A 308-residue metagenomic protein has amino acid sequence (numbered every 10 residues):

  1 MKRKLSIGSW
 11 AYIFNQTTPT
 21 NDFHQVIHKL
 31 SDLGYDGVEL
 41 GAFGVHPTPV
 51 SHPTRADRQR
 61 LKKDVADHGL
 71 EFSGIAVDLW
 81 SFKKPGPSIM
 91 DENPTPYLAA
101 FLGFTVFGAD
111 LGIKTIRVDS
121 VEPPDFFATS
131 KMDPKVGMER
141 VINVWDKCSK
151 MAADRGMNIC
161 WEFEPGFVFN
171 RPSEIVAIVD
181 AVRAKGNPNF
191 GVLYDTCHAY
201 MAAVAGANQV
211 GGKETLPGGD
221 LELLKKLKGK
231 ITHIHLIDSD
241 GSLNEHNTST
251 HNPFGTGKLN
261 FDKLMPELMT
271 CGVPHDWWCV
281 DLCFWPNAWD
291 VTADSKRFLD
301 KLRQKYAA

Functional and structural regions predicted by a protein language model:
M1-T115, D146, A153, G191 (+2 more regions): N-terminal pre-domain/capping segments
G8-F14, G41-F43, V77-W80, V121-P123 (+5 more regions): Active-site beta-loop-alpha junctions enriched in small/polar residues
H24-Q25, D64-H68, F82-Y194, D290: Active-site acidic/histidine proton-transfer and metal-coordination neighborhood in alpha/beta enzyme cores
G37, I142, D146-P253, K258: Acidic/histidine-rich catalytic cores of soluble enzymes
V38-E39, S73-I75, I116, I159 (+2 more regions): Hydrophobic residues within beta-strands of alpha/beta enzymes
H46-P49, S81-S88, P124-K131, M201-A203 (+1 more regions): A short acidic, helix-capping loop that chelates divalent metal ions and anchors anionic groups
P253, G272, F284-A308: Aromatic-rich peripheral "rim/lid" segments of glycoside hydrolase catalytic domains that contact and position glycan
G257, L264, M269-C271, D276-V280: H/E-rich (His + Asp/Glu) clusters that bind or coordinate divalent metals
